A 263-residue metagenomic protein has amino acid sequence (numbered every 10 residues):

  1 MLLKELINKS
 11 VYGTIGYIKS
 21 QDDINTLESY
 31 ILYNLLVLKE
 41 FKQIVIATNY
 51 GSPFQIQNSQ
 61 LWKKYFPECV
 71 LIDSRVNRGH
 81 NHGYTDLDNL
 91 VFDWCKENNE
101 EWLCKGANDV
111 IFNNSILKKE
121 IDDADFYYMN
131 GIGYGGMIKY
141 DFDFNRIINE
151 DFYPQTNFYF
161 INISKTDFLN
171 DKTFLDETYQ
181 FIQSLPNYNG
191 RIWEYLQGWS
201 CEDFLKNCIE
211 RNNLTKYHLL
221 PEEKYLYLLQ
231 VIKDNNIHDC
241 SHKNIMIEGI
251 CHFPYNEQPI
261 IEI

Functional and structural regions predicted by a protein language model:
K4-K19: Short, hydrophobic/glycine-enriched beta-strand segments
K9-S10, L35-V45, C69: Short loop->beta transition adjacent to catalytic acidic/histidine clusters or analogous donor-positioning motifs
S20-L38: Short, well-formed alpha-helical segments that are part of the catalytic scaffolds of diverse glycosyltransferases
Y30, F54-P67, E120, L205-E210: Short, aromatic/basic amphipathic alpha-helical patches
A47-N99: Active-site-proximal specificity loops/subdomain of glycosyltransferases
E100-I111: Short beta-strand-to-loop acidic/aromatic patch adjacent to the donor-nucleotide binding site
N114-D143: Conserved donor-nucleotide/metal-binding helix-loop-beta segment in metal-dependent transferases, i.e., the alpha-helix
G135-M137, F152-I263: Catalytic core and acceptor-binding pocket of nucleotide-sugar-dependent glycosyltransferases
